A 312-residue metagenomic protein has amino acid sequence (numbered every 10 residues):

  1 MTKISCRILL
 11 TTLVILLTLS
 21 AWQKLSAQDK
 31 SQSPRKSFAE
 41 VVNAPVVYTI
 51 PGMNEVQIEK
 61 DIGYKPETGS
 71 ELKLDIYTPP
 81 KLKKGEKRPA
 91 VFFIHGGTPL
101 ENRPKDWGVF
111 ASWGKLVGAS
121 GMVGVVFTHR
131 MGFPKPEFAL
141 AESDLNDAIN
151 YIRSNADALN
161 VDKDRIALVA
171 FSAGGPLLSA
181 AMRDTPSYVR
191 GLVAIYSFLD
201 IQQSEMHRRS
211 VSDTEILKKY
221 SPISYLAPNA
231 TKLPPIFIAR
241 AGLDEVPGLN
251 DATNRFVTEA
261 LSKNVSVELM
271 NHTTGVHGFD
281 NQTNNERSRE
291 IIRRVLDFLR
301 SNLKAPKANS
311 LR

Functional and structural regions predicted by a protein language model:
Q32-E86: N-terminal cap/lid segment of alpha/beta-hydrolase-fold proteins
L82-K87, G96-P136, V246: Short substrate-entry loop that stabilizes the transition state in hydrolases
I94-G96, R240-A241: The conserved beta1-alpha1 loop
K105-W113, V125-K163, T283-S288: Catalytic nucleophile-loop/oxyanion-hole region of alpha/beta-hydrolase and closely related hydrolase-like folds
D147-V211, L217-K218, S224: Primarily recognizes the serine-hydrolase "nucleophile elbow" in alpha/beta-hydrolase and SGNH/GDSL folds
G191, S197, Q202-Q203, D213-T258: The feature captures the conserved acid-bearing segment of alpha/beta-hydrolase catalytic domains
A239, N254-V257, L261-R312: C-terminal catalytic histidine-bearing segment of alpha/beta-hydrolase fold enzymes
